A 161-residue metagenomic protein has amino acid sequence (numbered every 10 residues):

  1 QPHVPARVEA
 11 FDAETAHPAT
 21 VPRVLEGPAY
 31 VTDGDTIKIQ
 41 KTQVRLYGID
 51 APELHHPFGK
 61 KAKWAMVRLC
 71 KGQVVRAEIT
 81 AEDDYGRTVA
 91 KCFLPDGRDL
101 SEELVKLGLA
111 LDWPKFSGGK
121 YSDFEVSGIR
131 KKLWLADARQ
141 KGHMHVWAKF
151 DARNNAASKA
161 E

Functional and structural regions predicted by a protein language model:
Q1-E161: Small beta-barrel nucleic-acid-binding modules, primarily SNase/OB-fold domains and secondarily Tudor-like barrels
